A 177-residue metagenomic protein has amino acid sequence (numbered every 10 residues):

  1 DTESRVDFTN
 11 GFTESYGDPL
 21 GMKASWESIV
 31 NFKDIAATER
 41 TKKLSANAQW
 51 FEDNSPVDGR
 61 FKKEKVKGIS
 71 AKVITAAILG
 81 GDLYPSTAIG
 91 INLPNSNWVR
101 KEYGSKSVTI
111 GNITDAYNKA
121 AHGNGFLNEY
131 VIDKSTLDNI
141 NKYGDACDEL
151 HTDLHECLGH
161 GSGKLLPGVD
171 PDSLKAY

Functional and structural regions predicted by a protein language model:
D1, H151-H155, Y177: Intrinsic structural disorder
D1-D138, G144, D148: Contiguous, non-catalytic segments that form substrate-binding/exosite surfaces or channel walls
E52-S55, G161, L165: A generic secondary-structure signal for well-formed alpha-helical elements
L150-K164: Active-site recognition of the HExxH zinc-binding catalytic motif
G163-Y177: Post-HEXXH active-site segment of zinc metalloproteases
